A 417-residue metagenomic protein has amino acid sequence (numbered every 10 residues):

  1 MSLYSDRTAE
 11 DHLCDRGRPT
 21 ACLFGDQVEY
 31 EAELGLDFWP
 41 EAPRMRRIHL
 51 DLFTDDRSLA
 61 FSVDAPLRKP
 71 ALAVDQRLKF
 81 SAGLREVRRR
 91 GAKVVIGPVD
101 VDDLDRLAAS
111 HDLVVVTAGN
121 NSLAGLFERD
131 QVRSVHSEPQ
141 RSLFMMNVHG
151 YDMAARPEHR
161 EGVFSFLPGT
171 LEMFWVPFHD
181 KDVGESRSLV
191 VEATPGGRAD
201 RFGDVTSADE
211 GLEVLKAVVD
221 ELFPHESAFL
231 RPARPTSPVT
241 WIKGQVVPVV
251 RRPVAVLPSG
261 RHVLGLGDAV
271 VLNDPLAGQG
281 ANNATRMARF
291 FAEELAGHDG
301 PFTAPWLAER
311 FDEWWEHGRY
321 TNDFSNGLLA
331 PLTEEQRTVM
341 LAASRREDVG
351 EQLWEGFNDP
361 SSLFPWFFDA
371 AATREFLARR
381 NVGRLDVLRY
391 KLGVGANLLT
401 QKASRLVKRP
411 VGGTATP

Functional and structural regions predicted by a protein language model:
M1-R7: N-terminal Rossmann-like FAD-binding beta1-loop-alpha1 element of flavoenzymes
R7-D55: N-terminal FAD cofactor-binding segment of flavoenzymes
P40-D130: Conserved N-terminal helical subregion
H49-L50, P232-V250: Flavin (FAD/FMN) cofactor-binding core of flavoprotein oxidoreductases
F127-V163: Central beta-strand plus flanking loop segment that forms part of the substrate or channel wall within the catalytic
L167-W241: Conserved FAD/dinucleotide-binding core of flavoprotein oxidoreductases
G244-D323: Conserved mid-domain beta->alpha element of the FAD-binding
A277, E293-P417: C-terminal helical "tail/cap" subdomain of flavin- and related membrane-associated enzymes
